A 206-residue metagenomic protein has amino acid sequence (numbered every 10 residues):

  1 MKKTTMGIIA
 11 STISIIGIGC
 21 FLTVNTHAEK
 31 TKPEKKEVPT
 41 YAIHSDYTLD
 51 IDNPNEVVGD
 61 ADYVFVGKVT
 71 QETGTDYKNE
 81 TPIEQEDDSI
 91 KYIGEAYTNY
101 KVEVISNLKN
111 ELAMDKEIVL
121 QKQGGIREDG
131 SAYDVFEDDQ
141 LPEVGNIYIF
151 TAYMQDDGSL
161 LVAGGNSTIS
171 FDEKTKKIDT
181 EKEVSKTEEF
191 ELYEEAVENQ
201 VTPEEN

Functional and structural regions predicted by a protein language model:
K2-Y41, D88-I90, E95, M114 (+1 more regions): Netrin-like (NTR/C345C) domain of secreted extracellular proteins
T40-E56, E80-S89: Short glycine/threonine/proline-enriched tight-turn/helix- or strand-capping micro-motif at secondary-structure
D46-D52, D60-V66, E72, G94-N99 (+2 more regions): Extracytoplasmic
A61-L108: Structural detector for short beta-strands of small beta-barrel domains
K68-T73, V102-L108, K122-G124, M154 (+2 more regions): A mature extracytoplasmic/lumenal domain signature
I83-Q85, K116-K122: Short intrinsically disordered coil segments
